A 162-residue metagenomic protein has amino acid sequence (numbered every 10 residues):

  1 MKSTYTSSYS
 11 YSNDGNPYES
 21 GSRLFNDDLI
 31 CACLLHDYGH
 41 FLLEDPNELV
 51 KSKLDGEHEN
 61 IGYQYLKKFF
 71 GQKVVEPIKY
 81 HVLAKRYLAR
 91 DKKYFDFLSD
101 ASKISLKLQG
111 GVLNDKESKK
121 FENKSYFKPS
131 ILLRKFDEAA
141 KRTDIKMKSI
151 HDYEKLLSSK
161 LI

Functional and structural regions predicted by a protein language model:
M1-Y11, F41-L43, E48-L49: Active-site flanking loop/helix segments enriched in acidic
S3-T4, P17, Q72, L83 (+2 more regions): Metal-centered catalytic cores of metalloenzymes
T6-A32: Alpha-helical phosphate/pyrophosphate-handling elements in metalloenzyme active cores
N13, D91, G110, D137-A140: Solvent-exposed, flexible loop/coil residues
F25-L133: Divalent metal-dependent catalytic cores for phosphoryl transfer on phosphate-bearing substrates
K135-I162: Charged phosphate-binding loop/patch that engages nucleotide di/tri-phosphates or the phosphate backbone of nucleic
